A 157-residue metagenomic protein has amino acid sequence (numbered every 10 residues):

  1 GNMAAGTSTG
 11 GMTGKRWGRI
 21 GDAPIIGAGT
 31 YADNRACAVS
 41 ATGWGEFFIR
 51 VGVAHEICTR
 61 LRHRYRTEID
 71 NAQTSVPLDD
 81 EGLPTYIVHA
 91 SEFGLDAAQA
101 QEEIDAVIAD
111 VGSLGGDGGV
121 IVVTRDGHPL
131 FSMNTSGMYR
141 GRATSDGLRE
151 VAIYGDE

Functional and structural regions predicted by a protein language model:
N2-E157: N-terminal nucleophile
